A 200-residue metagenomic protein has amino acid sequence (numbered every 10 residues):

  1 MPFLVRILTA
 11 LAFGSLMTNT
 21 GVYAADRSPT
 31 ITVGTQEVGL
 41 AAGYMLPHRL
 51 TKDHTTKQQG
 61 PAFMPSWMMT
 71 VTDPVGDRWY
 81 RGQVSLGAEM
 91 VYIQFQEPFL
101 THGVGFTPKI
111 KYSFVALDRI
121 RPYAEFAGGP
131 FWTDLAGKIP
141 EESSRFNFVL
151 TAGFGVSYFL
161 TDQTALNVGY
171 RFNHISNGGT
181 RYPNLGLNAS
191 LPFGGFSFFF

Functional and structural regions predicted by a protein language model:
M1-T32: Cleavable N-terminal export/targeting peptides
A24-T35, V71-V84, P98-L100, V115-P122 (+1 more regions): Short loop/turn motifs that connect adjacent beta-strands in outer-membrane beta-barrel proteins
T30-T32, H54-G60, E97-H102, E141-F146 (+1 more regions): Replace "Gram-negative outer membrane beta-barrel proteins" with "bacterial and organellar outer membrane beta-barrel
Q36-L46, L86-Y92, A124-P130, V168-F172: Transmembrane beta-barrel strands of outer-membrane/channel proteins
M45-T51, P74, V91-E97, L117 (+2 more regions): Sequence/structural signature of outer-membrane beta-barrel proteins
P65, G186-F200: Outer-membrane beta-barrel "beta-signal"
M69-V71, Y112-F114, V156-Y158, F198: Residue-level signature of outer-membrane beta-barrel architecture
E89-G129: Mid-length scaffold segments of soluble, non-membrane domains
